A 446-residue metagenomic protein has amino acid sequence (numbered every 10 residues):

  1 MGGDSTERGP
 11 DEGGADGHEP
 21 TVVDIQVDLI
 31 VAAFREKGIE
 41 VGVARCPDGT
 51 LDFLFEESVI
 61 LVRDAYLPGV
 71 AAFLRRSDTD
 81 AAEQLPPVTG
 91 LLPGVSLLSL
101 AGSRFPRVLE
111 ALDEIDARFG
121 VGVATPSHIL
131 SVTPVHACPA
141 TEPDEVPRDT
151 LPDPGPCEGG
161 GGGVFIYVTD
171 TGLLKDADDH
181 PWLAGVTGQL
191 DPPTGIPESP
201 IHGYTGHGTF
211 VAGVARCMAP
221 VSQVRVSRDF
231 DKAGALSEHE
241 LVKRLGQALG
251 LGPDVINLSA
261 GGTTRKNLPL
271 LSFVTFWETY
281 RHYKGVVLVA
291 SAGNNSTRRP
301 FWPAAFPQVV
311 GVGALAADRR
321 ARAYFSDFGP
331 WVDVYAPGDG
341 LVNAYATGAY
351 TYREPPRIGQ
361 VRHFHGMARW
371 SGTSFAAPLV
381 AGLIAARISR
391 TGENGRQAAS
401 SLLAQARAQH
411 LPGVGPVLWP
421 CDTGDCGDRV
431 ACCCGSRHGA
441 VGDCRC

Functional and structural regions predicted by a protein language model:
G2, T89-S99, S103-F165, A177-H180 (+1 more regions): Protease zymogen maturation seam
G14-P126, V132: Inhibitory N-terminal propeptides of secreted protease zymogens
G120, G285, Q308-G311: Glycine-centered tight turns that cap/initiate beta-strands
T141-Q223, K243-L251, A349-R353, R357-H365 (+1 more regions): Active-site core segment of subtilase-fold serine proteases
D170-G172, F301-S389: Extracellular S/T/G-rich loop segment that most often corresponds to the catalytic His/Ser-adjacent loop
A215-L236, E240, E393-Q409: Short helix-loop-beta-strand segments that form the rim/entrance of peptidase-like active sites
F230-F306, H363-P378, R445: Substrate-binding/access-modulating region of protease and related hydrolase catalytic domains
L249, P253-G261, N267, L271 (+1 more regions): C-terminal subdomain of the subtilisin-like protease fold in secreted/lumenal serine endopeptidases
